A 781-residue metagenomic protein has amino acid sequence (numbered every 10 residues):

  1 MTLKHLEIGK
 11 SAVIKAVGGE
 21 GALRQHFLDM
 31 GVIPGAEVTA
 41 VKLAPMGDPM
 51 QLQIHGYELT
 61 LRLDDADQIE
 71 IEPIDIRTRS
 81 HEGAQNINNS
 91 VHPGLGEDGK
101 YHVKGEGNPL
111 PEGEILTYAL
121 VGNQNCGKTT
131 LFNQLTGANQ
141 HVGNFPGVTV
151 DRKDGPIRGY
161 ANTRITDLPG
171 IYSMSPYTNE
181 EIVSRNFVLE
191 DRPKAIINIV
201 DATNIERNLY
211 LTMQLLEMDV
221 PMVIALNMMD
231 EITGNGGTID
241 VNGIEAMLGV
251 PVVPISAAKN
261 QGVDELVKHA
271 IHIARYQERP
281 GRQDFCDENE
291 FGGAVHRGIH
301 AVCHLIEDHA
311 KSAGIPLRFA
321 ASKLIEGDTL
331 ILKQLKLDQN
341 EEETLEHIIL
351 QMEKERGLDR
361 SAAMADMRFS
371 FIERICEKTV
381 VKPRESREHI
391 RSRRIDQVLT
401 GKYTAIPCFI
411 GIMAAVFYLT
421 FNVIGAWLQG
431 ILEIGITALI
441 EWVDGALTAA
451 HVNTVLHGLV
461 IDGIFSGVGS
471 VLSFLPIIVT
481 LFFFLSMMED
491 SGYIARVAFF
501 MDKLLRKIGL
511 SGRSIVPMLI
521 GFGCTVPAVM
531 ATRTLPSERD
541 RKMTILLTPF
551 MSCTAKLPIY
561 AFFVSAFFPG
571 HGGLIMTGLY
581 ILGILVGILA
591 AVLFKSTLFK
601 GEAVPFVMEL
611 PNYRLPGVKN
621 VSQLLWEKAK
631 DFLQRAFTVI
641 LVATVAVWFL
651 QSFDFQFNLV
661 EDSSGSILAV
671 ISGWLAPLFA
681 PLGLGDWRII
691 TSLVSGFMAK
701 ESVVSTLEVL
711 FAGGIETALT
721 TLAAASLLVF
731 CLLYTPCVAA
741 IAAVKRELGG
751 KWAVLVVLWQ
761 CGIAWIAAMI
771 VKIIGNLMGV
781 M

Functional and structural regions predicted by a protein language model:
M1-S80: Compact, glycine-rich, soluble single-domain proteins
V91-S173: Conserved G1/Walker A P-loop phosphate-binding module
Y160, V183-V252, I559: Conserved C-terminal guanine-recognition region of P-loop GTPase G domains, centered on the G4
I232-D287: Canonical P-loop GTPase G-domain recognition
G249, Y276, Q283-V452, L659-L668: Extended helical scaffolds that flank P-loop GTPase cores
E355, A362-D366, K382, V423-I464 (+5 more regions): Extended, low-charge hydrophobic alpha-helical regions
I434, A438-W442, A495-T525, K600-L624 (+1 more regions): Juxtamembrane inter-helical linkers in multi-pass membrane proteins
I520, T532-D540, T548-N612, L719-M781: Juxtamembrane and boundary regions of transmembrane helices in multi-pass small-molecule transporters and channels
